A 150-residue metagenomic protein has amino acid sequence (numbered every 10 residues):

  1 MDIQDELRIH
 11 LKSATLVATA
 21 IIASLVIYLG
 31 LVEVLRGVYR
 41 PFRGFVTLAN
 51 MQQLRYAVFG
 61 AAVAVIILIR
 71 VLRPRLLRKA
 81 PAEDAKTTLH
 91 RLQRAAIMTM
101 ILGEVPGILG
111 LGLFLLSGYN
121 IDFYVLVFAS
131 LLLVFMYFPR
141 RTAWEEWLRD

Functional and structural regions predicted by a protein language model:
M1-I27, A85-K86: Cytosolic-side membrane-entry/anchor segment at the start of a transmembrane helix
L25-R36, I69-R70: Alpha-helical transmembrane segments of multi-pass membrane proteins
R36-T47: Membrane-interface helix termini and inter-helical loops of multi-pass transporters
A49-V65: Alpha-helical transmembrane segments
I67-T88: Membrane-helix interface/capping segments
T88-F114: C-terminal halves and exits of single transmembrane alpha-helices
L115-R141: Hydrophobic alpha-helical transmembrane segments and immediately flanking/interface helices in integral membrane
T142-D150: A cytosolic-side transmembrane-helix exit/cap motif
